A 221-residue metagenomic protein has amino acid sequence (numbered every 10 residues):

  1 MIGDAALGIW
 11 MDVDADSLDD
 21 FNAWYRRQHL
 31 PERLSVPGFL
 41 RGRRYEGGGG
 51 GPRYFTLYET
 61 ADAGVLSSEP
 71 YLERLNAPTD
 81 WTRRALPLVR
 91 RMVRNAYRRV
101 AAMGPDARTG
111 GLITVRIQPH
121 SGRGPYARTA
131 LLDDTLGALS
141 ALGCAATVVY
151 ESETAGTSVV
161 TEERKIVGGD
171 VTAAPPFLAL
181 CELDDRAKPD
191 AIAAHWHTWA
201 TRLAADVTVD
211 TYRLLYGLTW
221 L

Functional and structural regions predicted by a protein language model:
M1-L221: Macromolecular interaction modules
